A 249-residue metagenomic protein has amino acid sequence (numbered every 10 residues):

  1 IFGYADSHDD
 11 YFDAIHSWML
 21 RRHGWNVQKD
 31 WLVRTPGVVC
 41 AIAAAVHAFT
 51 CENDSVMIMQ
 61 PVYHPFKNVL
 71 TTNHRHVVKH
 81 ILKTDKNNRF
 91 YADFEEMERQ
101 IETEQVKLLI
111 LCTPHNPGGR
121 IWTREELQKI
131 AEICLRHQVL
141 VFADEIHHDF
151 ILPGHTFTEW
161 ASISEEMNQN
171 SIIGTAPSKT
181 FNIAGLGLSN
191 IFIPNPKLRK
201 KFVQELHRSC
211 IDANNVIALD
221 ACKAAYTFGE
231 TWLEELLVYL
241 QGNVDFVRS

Functional and structural regions predicted by a protein language model:
I1-G37, A44, D93, A225-T231: N-terminal small-domain helix-loop-helix segment of the aminotransferase-like
F12, F94, A143, L237 (+1 more regions): Short amphipathic alpha-helical/adjacent loop interface patches that line ligand and macromolecule-binding sites
I15, L32, V56-M57, L70 (+9 more regions): Generic structural signal for small/hydrophobic residues in well-ordered secondary structure, especially within
K29-D30, H47-L111, R124: PLP-dependent aminotransferase-like
A41-I42, P65-F66, D149-F150: Catalytic P-loop NTPase motifs of RecA-like helicase/translocase cores
D54, R75, R136-L140, N168-Q169: A short helix->loop->beta-strand "cap" motif at the edges of active sites that frequently abuts
T84-H155: Active-site phosphate-binding strand-loop segment of PLP-dependent enzymes
E165-Q241: Conserved core segment of the aminotransferase class I/II
